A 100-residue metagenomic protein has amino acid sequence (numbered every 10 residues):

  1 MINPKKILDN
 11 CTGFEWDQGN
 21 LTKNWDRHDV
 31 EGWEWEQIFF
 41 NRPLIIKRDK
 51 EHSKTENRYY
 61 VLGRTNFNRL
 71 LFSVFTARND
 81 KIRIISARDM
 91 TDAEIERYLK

Functional and structural regions predicted by a protein language model:
M1-K100: Ribonuclease/tRNase effector modules and their secretory precursors
